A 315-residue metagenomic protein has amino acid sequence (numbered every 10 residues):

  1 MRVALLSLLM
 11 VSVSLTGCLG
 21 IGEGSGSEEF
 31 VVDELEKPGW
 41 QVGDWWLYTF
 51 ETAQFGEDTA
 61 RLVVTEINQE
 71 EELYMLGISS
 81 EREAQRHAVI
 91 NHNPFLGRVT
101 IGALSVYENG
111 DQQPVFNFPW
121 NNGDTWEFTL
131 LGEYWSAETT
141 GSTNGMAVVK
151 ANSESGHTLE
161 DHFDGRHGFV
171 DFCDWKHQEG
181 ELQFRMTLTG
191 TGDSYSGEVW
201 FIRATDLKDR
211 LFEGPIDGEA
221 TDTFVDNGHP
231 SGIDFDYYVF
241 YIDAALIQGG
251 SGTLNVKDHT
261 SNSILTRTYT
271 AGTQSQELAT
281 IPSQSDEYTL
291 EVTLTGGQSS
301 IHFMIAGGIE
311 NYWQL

Functional and structural regions predicted by a protein language model:
M1-Y48, G168, W200-I202, L254 (+3 more regions): Secretory targeting signatures
G26-A84, S105-E213, Y312: Acidic, serine/threonine-rich low-complexity disordered tracts
D209-D236: Non-catalytic, beta-strand-enriched accessory regions in extracellular/secretory proteins and membrane protein
S231, T270-S285: Beta-sandwich interaction modules
I233-I247, T289-V292: A short beta-strand element within beta-rich, extracytoplasmic domains of secreted/secretory-pathway proteins
Q248-I264: Short, surface-exposed beta-strand/strand-loop-strand elements in extracellular ectodomains
G250-G252, T295-N311: Edge beta-strands of jelly-roll/beta-sandwich modules across compartments, strongly enriched in secreted/luminal
T280-G297: Noncatalytic modules at the cell exterior or secretory-pathway interfaces, chiefly beta-strand-rich lectin/adhesion
